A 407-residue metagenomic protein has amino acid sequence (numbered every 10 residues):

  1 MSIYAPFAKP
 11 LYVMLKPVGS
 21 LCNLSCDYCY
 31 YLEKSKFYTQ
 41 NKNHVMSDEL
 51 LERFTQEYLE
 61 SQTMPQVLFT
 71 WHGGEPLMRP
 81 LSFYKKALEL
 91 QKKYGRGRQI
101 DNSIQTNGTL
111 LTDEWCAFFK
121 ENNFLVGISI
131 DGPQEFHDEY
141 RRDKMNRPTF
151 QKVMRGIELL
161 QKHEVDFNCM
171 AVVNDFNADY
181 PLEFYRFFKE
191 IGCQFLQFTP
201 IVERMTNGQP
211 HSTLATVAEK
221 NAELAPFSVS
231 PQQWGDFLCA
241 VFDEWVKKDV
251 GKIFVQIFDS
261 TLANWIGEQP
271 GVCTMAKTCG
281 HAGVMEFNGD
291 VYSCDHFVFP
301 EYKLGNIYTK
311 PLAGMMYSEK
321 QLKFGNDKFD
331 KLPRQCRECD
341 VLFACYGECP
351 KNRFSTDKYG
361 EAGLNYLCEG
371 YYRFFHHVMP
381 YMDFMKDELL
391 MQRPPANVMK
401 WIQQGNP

Functional and structural regions predicted by a protein language model:
M1-A117, E121-N122: Conserved alpha-helical substructure of the radical SAM core
V13, V67-F69, N102-I104, V126-I128 (+3 more regions): Hydrophobic faces of well-ordered beta-strands that scaffold small-molecule active sites in alpha/beta enzyme cores
V18, G74-P76, N107-T109, D131-P133 (+3 more regions): Active-site beta-loop-alpha junctions enriched in small/polar residues
Q40-V45, E139-R147: Short glycine-enriched, charge-decorated loop/helix-capping segments at active-site entrances that position
C116-E135, C193-V202: Non-cysteine beta-strand/loop elements that form the S-adenosyl-L-methionine
D143-Q151, E158, K162-T274, T278 (+3 more regions): Radical SAM enzyme [4Fe-4S]-AdoMet core and its adjacent flexible, acidic and glycine-rich loops/tails across
V298-P407: Flexible mid-to-C-terminal extensions adjoining Fe-S/redox cofactors in radical SAM and related proteins
